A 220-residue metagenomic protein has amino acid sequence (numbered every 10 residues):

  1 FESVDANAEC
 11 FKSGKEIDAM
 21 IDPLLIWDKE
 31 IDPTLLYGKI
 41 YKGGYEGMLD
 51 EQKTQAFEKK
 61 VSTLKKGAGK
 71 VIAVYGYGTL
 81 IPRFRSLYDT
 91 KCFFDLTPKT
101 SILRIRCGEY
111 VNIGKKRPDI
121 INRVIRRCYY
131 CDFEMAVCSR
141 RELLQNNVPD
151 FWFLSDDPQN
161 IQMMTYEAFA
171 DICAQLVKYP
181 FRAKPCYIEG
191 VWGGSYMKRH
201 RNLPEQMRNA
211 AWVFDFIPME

Functional and structural regions predicted by a protein language model:
F1, K99, R106-V111, C128-E220: NTP-dependent small-molecule kinase module
E2-V71: ATP-dependent small-molecule kinase phosphotransfer cores that center on conserved nucleotide phosphate-binding segments
S3, A8-C10, D89-F93, D150-W152: Conserved beta-strand scaffold positions in the cores of enzyme catalytic domains, especially in NTP/NDP-utilizing
S3, I72, Y77, M164-T165: Secondary-structure junction/capping motif
S13, D50, T97-P98, T165: Helix N-cap and loop-to-helix transition residues
W27, E58-G114: ATP-dependent NMP and nucleoside kinases share a basic, alpha-helical "lid"
K116-D132: Conserved segment of the helicase C-terminal RecA-like domain
